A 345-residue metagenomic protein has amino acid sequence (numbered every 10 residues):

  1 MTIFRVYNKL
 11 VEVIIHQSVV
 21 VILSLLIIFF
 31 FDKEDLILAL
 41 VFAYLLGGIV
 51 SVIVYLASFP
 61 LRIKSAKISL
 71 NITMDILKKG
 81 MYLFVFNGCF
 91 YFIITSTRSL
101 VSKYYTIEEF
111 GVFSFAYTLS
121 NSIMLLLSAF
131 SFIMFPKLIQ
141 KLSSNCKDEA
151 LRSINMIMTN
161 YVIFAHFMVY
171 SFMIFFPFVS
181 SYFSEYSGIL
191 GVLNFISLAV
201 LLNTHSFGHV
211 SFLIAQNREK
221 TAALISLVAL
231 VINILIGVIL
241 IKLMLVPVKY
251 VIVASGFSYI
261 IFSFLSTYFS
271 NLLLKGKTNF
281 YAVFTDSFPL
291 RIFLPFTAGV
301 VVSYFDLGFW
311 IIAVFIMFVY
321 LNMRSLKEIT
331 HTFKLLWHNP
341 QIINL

Functional and structural regions predicted by a protein language model:
M1-I15, S197-V228, S270-F280: Membrane-interface junctions at transmembrane-helix termini in multi-pass inner-membrane proteins
V6-I14, S18-V52, N217-K220, L230-F264 (+3 more regions): Membrane-interface helix-loop junctions in multi-pass transport and translocation proteins
V11, E34-A43, V52-I94, I133 (+4 more regions): Interhelical loop/hinge segments that connect adjacent transmembrane helices in multipass membrane
L26-D32, I53, L127-S131, L151-T204 (+1 more regions): Alpha-helical transmembrane segments of multi-pass membrane transport and lipid-handling proteins
F30, Y91-S122, Q140, P177-E185: Helix-terminus/linker motif at the lipid-water interface of multi-pass membrane proteins
D75-K79, L83, V101-N121, S187-G191 (+2 more regions): Interfacial/gating helices of multi-pass transporter permease domains
A116, S120-M158, F212-A215: Helix-loop junctions and terminal segments of transmembrane helices in multi-pass membrane transport/translocation
N279-P289, F296-L345: Membrane-proximal transmembrane or re-entrant/amphipathic helices at the cytosolic face
